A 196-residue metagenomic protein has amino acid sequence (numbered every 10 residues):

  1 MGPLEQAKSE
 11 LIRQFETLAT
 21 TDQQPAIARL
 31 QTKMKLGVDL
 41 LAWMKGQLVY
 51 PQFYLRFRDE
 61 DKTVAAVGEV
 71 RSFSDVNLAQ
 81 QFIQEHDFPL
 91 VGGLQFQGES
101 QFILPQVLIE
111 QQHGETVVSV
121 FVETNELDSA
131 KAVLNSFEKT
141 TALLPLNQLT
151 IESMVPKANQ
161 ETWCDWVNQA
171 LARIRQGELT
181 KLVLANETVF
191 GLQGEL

Functional and structural regions predicted by a protein language model:
M1-L196: Signature of the chorismate-utilizing enzyme
